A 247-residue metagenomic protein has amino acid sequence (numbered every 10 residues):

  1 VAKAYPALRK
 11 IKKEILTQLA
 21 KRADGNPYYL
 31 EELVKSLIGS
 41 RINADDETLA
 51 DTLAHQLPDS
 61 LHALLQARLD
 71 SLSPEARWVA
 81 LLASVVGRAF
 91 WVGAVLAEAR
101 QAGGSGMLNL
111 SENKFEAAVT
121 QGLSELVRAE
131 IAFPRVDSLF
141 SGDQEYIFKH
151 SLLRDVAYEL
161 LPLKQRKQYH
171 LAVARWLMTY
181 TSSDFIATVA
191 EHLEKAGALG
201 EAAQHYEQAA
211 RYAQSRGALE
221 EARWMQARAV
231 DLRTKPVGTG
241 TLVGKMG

Functional and structural regions predicted by a protein language model:
K3-P236: Short secondary-structure boundary elements
T239-L242: TPR alpha-solenoid repeat register
